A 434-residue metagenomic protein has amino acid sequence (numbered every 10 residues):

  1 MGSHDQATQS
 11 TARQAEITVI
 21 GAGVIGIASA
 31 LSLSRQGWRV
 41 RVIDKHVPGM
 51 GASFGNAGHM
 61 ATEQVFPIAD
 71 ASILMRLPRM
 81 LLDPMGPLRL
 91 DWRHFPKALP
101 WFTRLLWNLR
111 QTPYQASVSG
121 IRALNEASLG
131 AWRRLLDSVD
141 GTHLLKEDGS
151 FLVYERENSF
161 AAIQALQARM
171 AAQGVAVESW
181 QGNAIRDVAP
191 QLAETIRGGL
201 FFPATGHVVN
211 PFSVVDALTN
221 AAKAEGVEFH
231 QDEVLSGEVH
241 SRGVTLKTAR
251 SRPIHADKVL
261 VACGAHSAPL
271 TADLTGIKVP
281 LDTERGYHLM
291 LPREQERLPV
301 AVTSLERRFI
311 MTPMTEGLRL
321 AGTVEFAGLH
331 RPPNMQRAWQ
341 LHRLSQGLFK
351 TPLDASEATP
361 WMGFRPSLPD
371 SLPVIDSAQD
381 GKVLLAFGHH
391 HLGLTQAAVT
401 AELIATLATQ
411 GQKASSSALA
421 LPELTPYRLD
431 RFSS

Functional and structural regions predicted by a protein language model:
M1-I17, R35-Q36: Extreme N-terminal leader/targeting segments of oxidoreductases
A15-V42: N-terminal Rossmann-like FAD-binding beta1-loop-alpha1 element of flavoenzymes
R35-G55: Glycine-rich FAD pyrophosphate-binding loop
A57-G182: Dinucleotide-binding Rossmann-like beta1-alpha1 core, especially the glycine-rich loop that anchors the ADP
G58-H59, Q64, I68-N108, E238-V239 (+2 more regions): Active-site substrate-recognition segment that forms the wall of the catalytic cavity or substrate channel
A116-L129, L152-A162, D187, F201-N220 (+2 more regions): Short beta-strand to alpha-helix junction loop
A161-Q173, L192-R250, I254-D257: Helical element adjacent to the flavin cofactor pocket in flavoenzyme catalytic cores
P211, L305-E306, Q346-S434: C-terminal catalytic lobe of FAD-dependent flavoproteins
